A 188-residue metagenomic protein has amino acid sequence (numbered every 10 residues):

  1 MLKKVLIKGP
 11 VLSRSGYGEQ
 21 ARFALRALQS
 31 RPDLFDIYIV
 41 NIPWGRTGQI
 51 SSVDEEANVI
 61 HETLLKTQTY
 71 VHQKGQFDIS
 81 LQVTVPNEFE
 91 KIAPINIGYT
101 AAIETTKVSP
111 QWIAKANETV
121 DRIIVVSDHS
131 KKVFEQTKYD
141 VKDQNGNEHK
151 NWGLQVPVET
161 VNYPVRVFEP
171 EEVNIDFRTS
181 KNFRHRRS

Functional and structural regions predicted by a protein language model:
M1-G45: N-terminal subdomain of nucleotide-sugar transferases
K4, L34-D36, I95, R122 (+1 more regions): Residues at the starts of beta-strands that form the adenosine-phosphate
K4, R187-S188: Residues that mark the start of a beta-strand
L6-K8, R46-V133: Extended catalytic core of nucleotide-activated donor transferases of GT-like folds
R22-A24, D54-E56, I97-G98, K138-D143 (+1 more regions): Short secondary-structure boundary/capping segments
I39, Q82, G98, E159-N162: Structural signal for conserved beta-strand scaffold positions within catalytic alpha/beta enzyme cores
I39-E56, E148-W152: Helix-enriched interaction subdomains in cytosolic or periplasmic regions, typified by TIR/SEFIR signaling/NADase cores
D121-R186: Donor nucleotide-sugar binding/catalytic pocket of nucleotide-sugar-dependent glycosyltransferases
